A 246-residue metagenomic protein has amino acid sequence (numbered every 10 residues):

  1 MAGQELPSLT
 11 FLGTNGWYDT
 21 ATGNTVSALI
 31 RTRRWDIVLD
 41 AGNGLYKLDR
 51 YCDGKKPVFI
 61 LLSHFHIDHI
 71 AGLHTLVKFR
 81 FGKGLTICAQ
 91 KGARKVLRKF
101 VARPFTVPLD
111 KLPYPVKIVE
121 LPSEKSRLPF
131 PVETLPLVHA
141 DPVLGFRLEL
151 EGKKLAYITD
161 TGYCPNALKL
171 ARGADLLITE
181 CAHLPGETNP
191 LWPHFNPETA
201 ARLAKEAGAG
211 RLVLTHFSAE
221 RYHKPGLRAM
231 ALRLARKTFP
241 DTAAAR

Functional and structural regions predicted by a protein language model:
M1-Y157, G162-K169, R228-R246: Binuclear metal-dependent hydrolase catalytic cores
Y163-R246: Cap/insert and terminal regions of metallo-dependent hydrolase folds
